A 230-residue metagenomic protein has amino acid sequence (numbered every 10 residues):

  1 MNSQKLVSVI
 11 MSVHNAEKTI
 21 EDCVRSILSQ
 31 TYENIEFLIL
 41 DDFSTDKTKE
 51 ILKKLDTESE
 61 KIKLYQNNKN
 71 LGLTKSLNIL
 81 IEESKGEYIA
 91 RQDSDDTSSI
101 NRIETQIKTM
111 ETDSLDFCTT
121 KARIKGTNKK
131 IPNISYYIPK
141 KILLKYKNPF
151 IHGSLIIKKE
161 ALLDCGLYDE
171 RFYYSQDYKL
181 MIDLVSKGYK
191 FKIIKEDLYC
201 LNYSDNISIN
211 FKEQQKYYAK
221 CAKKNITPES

Functional and structural regions predicted by a protein language model:
M1-L28: N-proximal low-complexity "stem/linker" segments adjacent to membrane-targeting elements
Q4-V7, L28-I39, K47, S59-K63: Short loop->beta transition adjacent to catalytic acidic/histidine clusters or analogous donor-positioning motifs
K18-E21, D46-K54, T97, N101: Acidic helix N-cap motif at the loop->helix transition within catalytic regions of sugar-transfer enzymes
D41-E50, K69, D93: A conserved acidic beta->alpha catalytic loop
N67-S84, T105: Glycine-rich, basic loop-to-helix element that forms the pyrophosphate-binding segment of sugar-nucleotide handling
E82, P139-A222: Conserved nucleotide-sugar donor-binding catalytic segment
I89: Short aromatic/hydrophobic "clamp" motif used to bind/position activated sugar donors
N101-I131: Conserved donor NDP-sugar-binding/catalytic core segment of glycosyltransferases
